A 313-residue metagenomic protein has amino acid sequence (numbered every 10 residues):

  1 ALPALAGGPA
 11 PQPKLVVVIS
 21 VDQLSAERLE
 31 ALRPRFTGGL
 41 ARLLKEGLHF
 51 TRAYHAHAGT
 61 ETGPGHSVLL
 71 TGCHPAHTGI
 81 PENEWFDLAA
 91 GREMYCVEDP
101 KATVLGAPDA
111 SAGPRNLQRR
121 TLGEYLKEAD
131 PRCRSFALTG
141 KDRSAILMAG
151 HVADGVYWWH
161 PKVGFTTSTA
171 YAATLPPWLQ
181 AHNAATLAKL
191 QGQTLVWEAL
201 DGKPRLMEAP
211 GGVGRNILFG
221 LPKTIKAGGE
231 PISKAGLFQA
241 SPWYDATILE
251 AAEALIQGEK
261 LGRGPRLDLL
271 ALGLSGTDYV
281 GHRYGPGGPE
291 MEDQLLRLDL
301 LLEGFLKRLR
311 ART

Functional and structural regions predicted by a protein language model:
A1-Q12: Bacterial Sec-dependent signal peptides at the C-terminal "C-region" and cleavage site
Q12-V17, E46-F50, H77, P131-S135 (+1 more regions): Loop/turn elements at helix/coil->beta-strand transitions in domains of secreted/extracellular proteins
S20, L272-G276: Mobile, glycine-rich extracellular loop/lid and propeptide segments that shape or gate substrate/ligand access
L24-A31, A53-H55, P108-G113, A235-P242 (+1 more regions): Second-shell loop/turn segments in exported
E30-H77, R132-A137: Short, structured active-site-proximal loop/turn typified by the sulfatase FGly-forming signature C/S-X-P-X-R
R33-F36, G150-W159, Y284-E292: Short secondary-structure boundary/capping segments
G39, R297-T313: Metal-dependent active-site segment of extracytoplasmic phospho-/sulfohydrolases and closely related
H74, I80-R266, S275-H282: His/Asp/Glu-rich, glycine-adjacent segments that coordinate divalent cations and/or stabilize oxyanion chemistry on
